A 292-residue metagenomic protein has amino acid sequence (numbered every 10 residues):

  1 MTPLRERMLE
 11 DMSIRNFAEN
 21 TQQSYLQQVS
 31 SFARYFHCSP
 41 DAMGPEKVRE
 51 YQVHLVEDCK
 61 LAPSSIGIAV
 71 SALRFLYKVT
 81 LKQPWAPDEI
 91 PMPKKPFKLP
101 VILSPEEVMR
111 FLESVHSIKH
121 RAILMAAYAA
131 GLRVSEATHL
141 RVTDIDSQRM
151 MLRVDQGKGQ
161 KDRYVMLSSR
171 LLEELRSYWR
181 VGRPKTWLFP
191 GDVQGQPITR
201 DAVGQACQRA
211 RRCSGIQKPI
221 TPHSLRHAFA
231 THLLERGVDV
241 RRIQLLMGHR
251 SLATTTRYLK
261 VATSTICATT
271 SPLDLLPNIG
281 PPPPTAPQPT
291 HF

Functional and structural regions predicted by a protein language model:
M1-F292: Conserved catalytic core of the tyrosine transesterase superfamily
